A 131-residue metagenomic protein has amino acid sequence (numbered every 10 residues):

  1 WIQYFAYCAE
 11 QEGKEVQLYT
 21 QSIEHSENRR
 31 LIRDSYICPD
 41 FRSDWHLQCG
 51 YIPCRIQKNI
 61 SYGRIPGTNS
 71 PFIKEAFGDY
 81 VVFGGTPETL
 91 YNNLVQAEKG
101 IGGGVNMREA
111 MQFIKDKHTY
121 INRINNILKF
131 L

Functional and structural regions predicted by a protein language model:
W1-D79, I121: Nucleotide-sugar donor-binding catalytic core of glycosyltransferases
I2-E10, Y91, V95, M111 (+1 more regions): Non-transmembrane alpha-helical segments in soluble domains of secreted/periplasmic/extracellular proteins
H25, P87-Y91, Y120: Residues at or immediately preceding the N-termini of alpha-helices
G85-G103: C-terminal "capping" alpha-helix adjacent to the active site of nucleotide-linked donor transferases in cell-envelope
I101-L131: A charged, aromatic-enriched C-terminal amphipathic alpha-helix characteristic of glycosyltransferases across folds
